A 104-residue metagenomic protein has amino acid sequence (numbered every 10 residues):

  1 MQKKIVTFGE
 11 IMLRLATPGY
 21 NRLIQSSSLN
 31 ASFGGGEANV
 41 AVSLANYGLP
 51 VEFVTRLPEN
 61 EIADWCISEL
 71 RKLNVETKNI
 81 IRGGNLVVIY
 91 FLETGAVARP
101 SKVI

Functional and structural regions predicted by a protein language model:
M1-K78: Glycine-rich phosphate/adenosyl-contacting loop at the front of the ribokinase-like
Q2, L86-V88, P100-S101: A structure-centric signal for secondary-structure junctions around beta-strands
F8, I81, I104: Short beta-strand segments
P58, N85, A96: Residues that form or immediately flank small-molecule/cofactor binding pockets and catalytic motifs
N79-V87: A short, structured active-site edge motif that brings together acidic residues
V88-T94: Short alpha-helix plus adjacent loop in nuclease-associated cores
T94-I104: Conserved phosphate-binding/catalytic loop of the ribokinase/pfkB sugar-kinase fold
